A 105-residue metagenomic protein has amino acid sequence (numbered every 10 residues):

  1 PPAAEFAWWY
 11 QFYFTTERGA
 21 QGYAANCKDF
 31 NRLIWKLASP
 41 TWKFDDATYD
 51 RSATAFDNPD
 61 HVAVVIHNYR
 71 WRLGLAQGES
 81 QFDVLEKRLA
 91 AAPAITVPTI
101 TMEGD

Functional and structural regions predicted by a protein language model:
P1-D105: Flexible "cap/lid" subdomain of the alpha/beta-hydrolase fold that forms the substrate-access gate
